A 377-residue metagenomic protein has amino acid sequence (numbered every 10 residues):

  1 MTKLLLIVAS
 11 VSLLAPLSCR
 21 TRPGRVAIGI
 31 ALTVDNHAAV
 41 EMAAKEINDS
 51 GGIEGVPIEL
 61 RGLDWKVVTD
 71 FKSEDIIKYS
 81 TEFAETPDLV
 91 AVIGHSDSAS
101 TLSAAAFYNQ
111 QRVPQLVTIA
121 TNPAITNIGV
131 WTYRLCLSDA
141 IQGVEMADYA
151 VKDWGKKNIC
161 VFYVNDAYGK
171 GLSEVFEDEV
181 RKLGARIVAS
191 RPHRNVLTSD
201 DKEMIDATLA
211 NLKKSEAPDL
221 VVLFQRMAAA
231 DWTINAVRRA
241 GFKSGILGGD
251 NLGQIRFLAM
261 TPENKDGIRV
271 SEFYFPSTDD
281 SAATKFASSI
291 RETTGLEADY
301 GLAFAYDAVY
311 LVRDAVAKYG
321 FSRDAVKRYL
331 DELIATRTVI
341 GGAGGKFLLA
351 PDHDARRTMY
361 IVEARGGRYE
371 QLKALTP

Functional and structural regions predicted by a protein language model:
K3-S10, L14-P377: Extracytosolic ligand-binding ectodomains
